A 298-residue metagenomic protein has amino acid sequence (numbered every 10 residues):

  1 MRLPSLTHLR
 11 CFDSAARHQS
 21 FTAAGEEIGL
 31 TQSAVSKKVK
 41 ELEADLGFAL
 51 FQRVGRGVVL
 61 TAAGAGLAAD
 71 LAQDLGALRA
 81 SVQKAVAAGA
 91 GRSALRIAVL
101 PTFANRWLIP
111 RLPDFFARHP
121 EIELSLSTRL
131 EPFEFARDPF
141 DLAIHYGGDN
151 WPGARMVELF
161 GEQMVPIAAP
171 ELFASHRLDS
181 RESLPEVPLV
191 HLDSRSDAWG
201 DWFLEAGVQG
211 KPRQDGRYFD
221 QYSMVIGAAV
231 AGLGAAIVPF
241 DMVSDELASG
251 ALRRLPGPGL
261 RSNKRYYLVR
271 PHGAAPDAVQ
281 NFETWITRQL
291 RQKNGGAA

Functional and structural regions predicted by a protein language model:
M1-R2, F240-S249, R253, P258-A298: C-terminal effector-binding regulatory domain of bacterial HTH transcription factors
L9-F12, A24-G25, T61-G64: Hydrophobic two-helix hairpin corresponding to the core of helix-turn-helix DNA-binding domains
S14-G29: Short helix-boundary/capping micro-motifs
E43-L60: A short LG(V/I)-centered, amphipathic sequence patch enriched for acidic residue(s) preceding the LG motif
G55-V58, A65, G76-A98: Short helix-loop hinge/linker segments at domain boundaries
R92-P152: Central regulatory/effector-binding core of bacterial HTH transcription factors
S125-A198, F203-Y218: Acidic, Gly/Pro-rich loop/turn segments at junctions of secondary structure
K211-R254, R261: Hydrophobic hinge/microswitch elements
